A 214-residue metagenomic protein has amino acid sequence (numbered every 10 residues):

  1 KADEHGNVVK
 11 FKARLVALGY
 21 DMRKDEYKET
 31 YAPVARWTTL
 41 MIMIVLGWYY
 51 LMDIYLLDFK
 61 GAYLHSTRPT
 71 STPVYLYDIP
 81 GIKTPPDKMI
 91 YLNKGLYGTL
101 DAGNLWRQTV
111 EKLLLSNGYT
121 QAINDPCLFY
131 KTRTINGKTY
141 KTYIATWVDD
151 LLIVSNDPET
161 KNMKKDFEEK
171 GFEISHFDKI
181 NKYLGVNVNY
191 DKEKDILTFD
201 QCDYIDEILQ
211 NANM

Functional and structural regions predicted by a protein language model:
K1-M214: Long, low-complexity, charge-biased intrinsically disordered regions
